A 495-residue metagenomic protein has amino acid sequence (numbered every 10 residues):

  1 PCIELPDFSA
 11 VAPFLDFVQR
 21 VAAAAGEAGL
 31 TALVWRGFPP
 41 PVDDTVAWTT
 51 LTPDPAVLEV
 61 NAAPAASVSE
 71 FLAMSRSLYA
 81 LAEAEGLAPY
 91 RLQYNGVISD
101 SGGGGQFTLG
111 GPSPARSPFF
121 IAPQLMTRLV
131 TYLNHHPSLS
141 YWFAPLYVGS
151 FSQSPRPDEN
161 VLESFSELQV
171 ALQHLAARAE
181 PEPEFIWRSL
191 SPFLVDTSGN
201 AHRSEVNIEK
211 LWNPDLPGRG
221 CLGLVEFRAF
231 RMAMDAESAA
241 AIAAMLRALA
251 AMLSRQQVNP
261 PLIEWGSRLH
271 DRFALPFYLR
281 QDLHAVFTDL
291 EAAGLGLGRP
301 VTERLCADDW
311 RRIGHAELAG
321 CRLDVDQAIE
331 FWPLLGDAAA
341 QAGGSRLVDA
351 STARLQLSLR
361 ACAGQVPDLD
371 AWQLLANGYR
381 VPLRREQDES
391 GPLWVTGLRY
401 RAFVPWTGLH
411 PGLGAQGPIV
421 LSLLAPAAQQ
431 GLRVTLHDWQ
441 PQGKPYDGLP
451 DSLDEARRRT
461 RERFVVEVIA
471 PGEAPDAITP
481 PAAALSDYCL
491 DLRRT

Functional and structural regions predicted by a protein language model:
P1-A56, A63-A66, E70-S101, P112-T495: C-terminal accessory/tail domains of diverse enzymes
G104-L109: A short beta-strand motif that forms the metal-chelation/ATP-contact edge of phosphoryl-transfer active sites
